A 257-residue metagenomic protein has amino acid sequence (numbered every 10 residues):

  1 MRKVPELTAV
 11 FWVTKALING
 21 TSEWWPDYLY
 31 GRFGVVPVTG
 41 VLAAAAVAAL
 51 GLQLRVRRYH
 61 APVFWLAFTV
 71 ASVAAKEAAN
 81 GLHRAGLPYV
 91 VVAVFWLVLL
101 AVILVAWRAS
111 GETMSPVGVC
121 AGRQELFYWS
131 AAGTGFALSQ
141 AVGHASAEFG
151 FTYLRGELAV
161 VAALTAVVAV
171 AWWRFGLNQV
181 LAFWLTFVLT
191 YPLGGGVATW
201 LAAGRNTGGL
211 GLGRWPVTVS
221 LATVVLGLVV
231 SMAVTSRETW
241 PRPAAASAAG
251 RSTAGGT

Functional and structural regions predicted by a protein language model:
M1-T257: Polytopic alpha-helical membrane proteins, predominantly small-molecule transporters/carriers
